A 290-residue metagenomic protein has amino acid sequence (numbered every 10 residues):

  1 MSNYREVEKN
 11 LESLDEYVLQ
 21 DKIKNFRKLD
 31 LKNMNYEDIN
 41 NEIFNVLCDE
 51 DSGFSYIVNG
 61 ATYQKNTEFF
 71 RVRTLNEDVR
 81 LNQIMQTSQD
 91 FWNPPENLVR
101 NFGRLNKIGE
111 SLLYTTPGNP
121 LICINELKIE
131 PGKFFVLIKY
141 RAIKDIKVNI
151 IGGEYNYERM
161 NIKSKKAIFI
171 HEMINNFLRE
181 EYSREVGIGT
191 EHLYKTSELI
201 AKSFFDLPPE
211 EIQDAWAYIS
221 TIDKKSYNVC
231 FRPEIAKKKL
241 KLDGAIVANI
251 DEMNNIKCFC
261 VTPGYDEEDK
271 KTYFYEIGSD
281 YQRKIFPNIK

Functional and structural regions predicted by a protein language model:
M1-N66, R71-N76, L81-N106, E130 (+1 more regions): Active-site and NAD+-binding cores of ADP-ribose-processing enzymes
E110-T115: A short, exposed loop/beta-hairpin motif centered on an aromatic-Gly-Thr core
N119-E130: Short active-site loop/helix that positions an aromatic residue
